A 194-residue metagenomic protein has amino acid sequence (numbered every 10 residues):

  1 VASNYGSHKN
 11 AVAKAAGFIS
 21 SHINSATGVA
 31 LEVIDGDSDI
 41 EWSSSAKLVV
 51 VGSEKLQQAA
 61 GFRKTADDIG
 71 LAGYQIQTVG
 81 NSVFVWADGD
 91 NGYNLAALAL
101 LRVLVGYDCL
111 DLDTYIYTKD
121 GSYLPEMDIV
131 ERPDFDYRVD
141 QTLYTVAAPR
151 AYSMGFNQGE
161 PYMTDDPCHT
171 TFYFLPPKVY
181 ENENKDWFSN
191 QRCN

Functional and structural regions predicted by a protein language model:
V1-Q75, D120-V130: Acidic, contiguous N-terminal accessory segments
A15-F18, H22, I69-N194: Feature activates predominantly on carbohydrate-active enzymes
